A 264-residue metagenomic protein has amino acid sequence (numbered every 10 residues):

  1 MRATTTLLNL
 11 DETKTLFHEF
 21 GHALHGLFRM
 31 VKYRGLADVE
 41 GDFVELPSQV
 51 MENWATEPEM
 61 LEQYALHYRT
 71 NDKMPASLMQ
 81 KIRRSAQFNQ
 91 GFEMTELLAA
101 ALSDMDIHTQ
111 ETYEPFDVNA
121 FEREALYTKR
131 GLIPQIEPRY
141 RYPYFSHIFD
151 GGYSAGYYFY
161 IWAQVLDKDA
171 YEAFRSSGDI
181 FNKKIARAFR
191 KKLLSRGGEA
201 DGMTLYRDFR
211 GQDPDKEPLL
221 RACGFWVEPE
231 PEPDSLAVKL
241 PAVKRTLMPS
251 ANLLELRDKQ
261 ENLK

Functional and structural regions predicted by a protein language model:
M1-D258: Cation-handling catalytic/transport regions enriched in His/Asp/Glu
N262-K264: A positional/structural detector of protein chain ends, strongest at the extreme C-terminus and weakly at the extreme
